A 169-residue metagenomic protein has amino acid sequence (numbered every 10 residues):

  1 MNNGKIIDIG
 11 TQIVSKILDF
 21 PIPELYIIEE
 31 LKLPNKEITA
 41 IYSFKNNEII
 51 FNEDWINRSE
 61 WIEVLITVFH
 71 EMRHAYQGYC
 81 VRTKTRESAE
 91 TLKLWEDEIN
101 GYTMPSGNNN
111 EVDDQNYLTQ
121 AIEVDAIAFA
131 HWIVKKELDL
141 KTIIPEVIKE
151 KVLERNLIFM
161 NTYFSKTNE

Functional and structural regions predicted by a protein language model:
N2-I22: Zn2+-dependent metallopeptidase catalytic core
N2-I6, W61, L65, L118 (+1 more regions): Hydrophobic (often cysteine-bearing) scaffold residues that line and stabilize catalytic clefts of nucleotide/cofactor
Y26-I41: Amphipathic, interaction-prone secondary-structure segments
E30-L33, I56, R82-T83, V134: Short, solvent-exposed loop/turn segments at secondary-structure junctions
F44-N47: Active-site beta-strand-loop-beta-strand hairpin of nuclease catalytic cores that positions key catalytic residues
I50-T67: Short pre-active-site segment immediately N-terminal to the catalytic Zn-binding motif
E71-S88: Catalytic Zn2+-binding segment of zinc metalloproteases
R86-E169: Metalloprotease/metallohydrolase-associated module, dominated by Zn2+-dependent proteases
